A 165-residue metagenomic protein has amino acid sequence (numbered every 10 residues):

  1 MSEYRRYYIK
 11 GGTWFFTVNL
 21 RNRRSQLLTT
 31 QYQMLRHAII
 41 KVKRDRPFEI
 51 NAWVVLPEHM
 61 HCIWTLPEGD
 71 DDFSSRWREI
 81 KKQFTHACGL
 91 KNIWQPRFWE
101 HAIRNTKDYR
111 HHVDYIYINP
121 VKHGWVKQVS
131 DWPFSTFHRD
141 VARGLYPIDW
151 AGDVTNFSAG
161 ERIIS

Functional and structural regions predicted by a protein language model:
M1-S165: Short catalytic/metal-binding and nucleic-acid-binding patches
